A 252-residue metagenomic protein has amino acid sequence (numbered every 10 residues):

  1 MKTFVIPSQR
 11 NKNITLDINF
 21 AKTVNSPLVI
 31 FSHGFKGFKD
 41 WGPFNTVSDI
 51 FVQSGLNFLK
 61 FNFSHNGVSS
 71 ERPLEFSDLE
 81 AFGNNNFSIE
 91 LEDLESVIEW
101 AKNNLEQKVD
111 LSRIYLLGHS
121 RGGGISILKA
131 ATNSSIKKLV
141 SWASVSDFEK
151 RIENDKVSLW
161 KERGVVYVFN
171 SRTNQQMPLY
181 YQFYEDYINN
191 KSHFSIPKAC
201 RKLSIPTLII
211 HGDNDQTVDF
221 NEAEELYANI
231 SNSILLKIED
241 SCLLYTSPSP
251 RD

Functional and structural regions predicted by a protein language model:
M1-A21: N-terminal cap/lid segment of alpha/beta-hydrolase-fold proteins
V24-S54, F58-F63: Short, surface-exposed "cap/lid" segments of acyl-processing enzymes
A81-N104: Alpha/beta-hydrolase active-site loop
S134-L179: Hydrolase active-site cap/lid region
Y181-A199: Active-site nucleophile elbow and catalytic-triad environment of alpha/beta-hydrolase enzymes
L203, I209-H211: Short beta-strand/loop motif that positions the catalytic acidic residue of the alpha/beta-hydrolase fold
Q216-E222: Conserved alpha/beta-hydrolase "acid-adjacent" motif
Y245-D252: Conserved small/polar residues in nucleotide/adenosyl-binding loops
